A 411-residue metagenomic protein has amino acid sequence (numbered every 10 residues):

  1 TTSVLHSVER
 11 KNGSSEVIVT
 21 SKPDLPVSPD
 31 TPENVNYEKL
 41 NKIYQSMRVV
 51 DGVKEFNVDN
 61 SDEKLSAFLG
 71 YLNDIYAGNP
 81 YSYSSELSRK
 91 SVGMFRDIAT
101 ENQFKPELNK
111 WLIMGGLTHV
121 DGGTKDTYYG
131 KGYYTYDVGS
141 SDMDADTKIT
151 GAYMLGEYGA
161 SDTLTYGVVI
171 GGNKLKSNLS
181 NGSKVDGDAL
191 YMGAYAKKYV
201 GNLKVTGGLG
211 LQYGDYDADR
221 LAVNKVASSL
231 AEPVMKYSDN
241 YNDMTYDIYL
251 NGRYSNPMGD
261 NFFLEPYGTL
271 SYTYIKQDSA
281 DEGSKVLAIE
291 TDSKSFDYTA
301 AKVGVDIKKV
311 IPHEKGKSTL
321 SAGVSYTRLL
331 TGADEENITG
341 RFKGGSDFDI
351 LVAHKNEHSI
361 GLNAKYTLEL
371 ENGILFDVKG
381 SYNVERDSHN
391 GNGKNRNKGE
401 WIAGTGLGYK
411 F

Functional and structural regions predicted by a protein language model:
T1-D74: Extracellular/surface-exposed low-complexity segments
D59-G259, H354, S381, R386-G408: Outer membrane beta-barrel translocator domains of Type V secretion systems
I113-G115, P266-L270, L320-Y326: Extended hydrophobic secondary-structure segments that form protein cores and membrane-embedded regions
T135-Y136, V226-P233, L287-E290, T339-I350: Surface-exposed loop/turn segments flanking beta-strands in extracellular/periplasmic regions
D162-Y166, V200-G207, F262-L264, K315-S318 (+1 more regions): Repeated loop/turn-to-beta-strand initiation elements of outer-membrane beta-barrel proteins
G193, K197, T291-F411: Outer membrane beta-barrel transmembrane domains
Y241, D281, F296: Segments that shape or occlude catalytic/ligand-binding pockets
G252, L264, T269-Q277: Solvent-exposed flexible segments
